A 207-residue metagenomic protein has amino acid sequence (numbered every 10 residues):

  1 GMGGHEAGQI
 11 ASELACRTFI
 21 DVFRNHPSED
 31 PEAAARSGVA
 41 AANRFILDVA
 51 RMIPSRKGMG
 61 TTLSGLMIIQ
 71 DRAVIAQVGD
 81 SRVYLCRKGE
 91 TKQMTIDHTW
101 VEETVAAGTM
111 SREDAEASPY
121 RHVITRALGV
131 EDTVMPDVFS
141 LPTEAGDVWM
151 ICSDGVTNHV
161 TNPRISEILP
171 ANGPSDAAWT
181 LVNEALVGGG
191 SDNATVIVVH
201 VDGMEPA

Functional and structural regions predicted by a protein language model:
G1-A207: PP2C/PPM-type serine/threonine phosphatase catalytic domain
